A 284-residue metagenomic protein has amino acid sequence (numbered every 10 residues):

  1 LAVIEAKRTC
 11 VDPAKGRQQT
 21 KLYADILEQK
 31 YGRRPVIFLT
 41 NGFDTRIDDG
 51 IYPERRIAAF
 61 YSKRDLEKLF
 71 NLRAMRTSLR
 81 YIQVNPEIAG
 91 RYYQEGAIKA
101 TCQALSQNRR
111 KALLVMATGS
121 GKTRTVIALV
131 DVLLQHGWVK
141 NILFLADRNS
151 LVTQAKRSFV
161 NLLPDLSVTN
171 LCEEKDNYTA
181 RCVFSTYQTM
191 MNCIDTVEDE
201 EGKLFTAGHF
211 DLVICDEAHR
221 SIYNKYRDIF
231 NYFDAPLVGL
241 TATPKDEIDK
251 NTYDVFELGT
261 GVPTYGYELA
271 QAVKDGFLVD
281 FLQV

Functional and structural regions predicted by a protein language model:
L1-N141, A146, S150-L166, Y178-C182 (+3 more regions): ATP-dependent helicase/translocase motor core
I26-Y31, I37-L39, L134-Q135, E173-N177 (+3 more regions): A general structural signal for short secondary-structure junctions and capping/turn motifs
I37-F38, S167-N170, V213-D216, G239: Short, hydrophobic beta-strand segments that form beta-sheet elements in well-ordered domains
N41, C172, Q188, T241 (+1 more regions): Residues at the C-termini of beta-strands that transition into short coil/loop
L129, R157-S158, T169-C172, E200-E201 (+2 more regions): Short beta-alpha junctions and helix-cap segments that line functional grooves
L151, E173-N177, S221-I222: Short acidic loop-to-helix transition motifs that present clustered carboxylates
K175, C182-V183, L282: Extracellular/periplasmic ectodomains of large secreted or surface enzymes and adhesion receptors
M191-V284: Signature of the SF2 helicase/ATPase Hel1-core->accessory helical subdomain module
